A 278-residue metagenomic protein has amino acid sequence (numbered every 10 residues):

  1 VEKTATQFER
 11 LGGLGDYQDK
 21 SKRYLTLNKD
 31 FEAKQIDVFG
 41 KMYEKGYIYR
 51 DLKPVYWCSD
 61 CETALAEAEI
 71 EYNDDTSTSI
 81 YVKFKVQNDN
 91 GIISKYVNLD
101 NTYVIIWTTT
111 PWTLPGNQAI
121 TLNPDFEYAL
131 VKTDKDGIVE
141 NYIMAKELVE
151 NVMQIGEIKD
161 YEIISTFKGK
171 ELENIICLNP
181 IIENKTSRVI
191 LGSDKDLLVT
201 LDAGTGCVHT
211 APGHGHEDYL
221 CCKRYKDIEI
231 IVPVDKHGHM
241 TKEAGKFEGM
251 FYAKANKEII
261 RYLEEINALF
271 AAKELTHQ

Functional and structural regions predicted by a protein language model:
V1-P115, K135, N174, K185-T186 (+1 more regions): Residue patterns forming the tRNA-binding/recognition surfaces of aminoacyl-tRNA synthetases and related DALR
D75-S77, P124, K170: Short, surface-exposed loop/turn motifs at beta-strand boundaries within globular domains
A119, F126-C207, H216-L220: Protease-associated
